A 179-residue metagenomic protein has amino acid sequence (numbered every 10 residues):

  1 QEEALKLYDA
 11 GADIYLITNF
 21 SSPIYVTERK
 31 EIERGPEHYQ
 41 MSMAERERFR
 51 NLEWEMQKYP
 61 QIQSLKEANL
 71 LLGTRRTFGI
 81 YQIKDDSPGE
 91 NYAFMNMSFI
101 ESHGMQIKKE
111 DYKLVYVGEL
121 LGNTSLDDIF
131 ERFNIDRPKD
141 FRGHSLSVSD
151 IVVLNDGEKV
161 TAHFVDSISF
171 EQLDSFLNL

Functional and structural regions predicted by a protein language model:
Q1-I100: N-terminal intrinsically disordered, low-complexity, charge/repeat-rich segments that act as generic
R34, I107-I151: Short, conserved turn/kink motifs that form compact alpha/beta structural patches or helix kinks used as
L71-T74, I107, S147, E158: A generic structural signal for short, non-catalytic loop/turn and secondary-structure boundary residues
G73-I83, L114, L126, A162-H163 (+1 more regions): Broad hydrophobic/π-residue packing in well-ordered secondary structure
I83-P88, N96, E110-Y116, I168 (+1 more regions): Short linear regulatory motifs enriched in tryptophan with gly/pro/ser
P88, M105-I107, E158, E171: Catalytic phosphate/metal-binding cores of nucleic-acid and nucleotide-processing enzymes, i.e., regions that mediate
M105-Q106, L177-L179: Glycine-rich loops and low-complexity Gly/Arg-rich segments that provide flexible linkers or classic glycine-based
R142-L177: Short, compact, well-ordered microdomains
